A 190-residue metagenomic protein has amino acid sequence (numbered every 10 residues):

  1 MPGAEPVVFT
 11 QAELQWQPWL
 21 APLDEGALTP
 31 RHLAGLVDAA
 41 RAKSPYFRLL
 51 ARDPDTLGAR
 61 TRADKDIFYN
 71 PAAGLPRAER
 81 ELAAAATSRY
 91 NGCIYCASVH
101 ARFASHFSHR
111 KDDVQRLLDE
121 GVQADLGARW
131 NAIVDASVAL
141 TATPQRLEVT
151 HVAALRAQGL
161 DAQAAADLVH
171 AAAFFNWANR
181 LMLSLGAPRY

Functional and structural regions predicted by a protein language model:
M1-Y190: Hydrophobic alpha-helical segments
